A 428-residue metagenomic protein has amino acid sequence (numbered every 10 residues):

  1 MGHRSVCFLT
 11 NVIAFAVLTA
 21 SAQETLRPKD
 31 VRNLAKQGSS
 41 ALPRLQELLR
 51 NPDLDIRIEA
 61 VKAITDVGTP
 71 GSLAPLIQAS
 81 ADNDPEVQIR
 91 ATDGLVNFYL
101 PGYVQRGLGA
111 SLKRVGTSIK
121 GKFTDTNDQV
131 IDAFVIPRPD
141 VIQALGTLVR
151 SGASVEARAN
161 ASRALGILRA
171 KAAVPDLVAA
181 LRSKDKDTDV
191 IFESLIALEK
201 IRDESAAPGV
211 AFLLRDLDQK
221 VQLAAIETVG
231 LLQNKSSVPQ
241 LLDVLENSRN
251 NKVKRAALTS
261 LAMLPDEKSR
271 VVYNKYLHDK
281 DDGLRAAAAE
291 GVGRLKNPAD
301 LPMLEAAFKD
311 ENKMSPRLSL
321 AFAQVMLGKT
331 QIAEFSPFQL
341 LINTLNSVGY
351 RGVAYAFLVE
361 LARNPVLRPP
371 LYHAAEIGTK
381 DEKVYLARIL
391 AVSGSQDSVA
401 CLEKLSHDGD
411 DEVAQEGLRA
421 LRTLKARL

Functional and structural regions predicted by a protein language model:
M1-T10: Bacterial N-terminal signal peptides that target proteins for export
T10-V17: Bacterial N-terminal signal peptides
A20-K62, D66, E86, T92 (+1 more regions): N-terminal leader/linker segments that initiate helical-solenoid repeat arrays
E24, S39, L54-D55, P70 (+15 more regions): Alpha-helix N-cap/helix-start positions at coil->helix boundaries
D30, A60, A91, A161 (+8 more regions): Conserved hydrophobic register position within alpha-solenoid helical repeats
A35, T65, V96, G166 (+8 more regions): Structural signature of alpha-helical solenoid repeat scaffolds
G38-R50, T69-A81, P101-I119, V135-R150 (+9 more regions): Amphipathic alpha-helical scaffolding segments comprising HEAT/armadillo-like alpha-solenoid repeats
